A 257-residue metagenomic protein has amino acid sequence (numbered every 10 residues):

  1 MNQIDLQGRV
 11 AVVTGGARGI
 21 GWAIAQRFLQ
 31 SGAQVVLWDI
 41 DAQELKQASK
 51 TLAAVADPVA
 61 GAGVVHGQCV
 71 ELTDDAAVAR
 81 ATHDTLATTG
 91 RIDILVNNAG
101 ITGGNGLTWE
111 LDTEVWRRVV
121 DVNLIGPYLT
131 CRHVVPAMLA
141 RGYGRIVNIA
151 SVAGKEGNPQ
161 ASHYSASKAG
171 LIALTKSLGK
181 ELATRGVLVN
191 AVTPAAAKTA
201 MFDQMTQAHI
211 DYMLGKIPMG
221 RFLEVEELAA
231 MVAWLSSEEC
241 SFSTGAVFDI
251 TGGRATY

Functional and structural regions predicted by a protein language model:
M1-Q3, T102-N105, E156, A233 (+1 more regions): Short C-terminal tail/terminal secondary-structure segment of NAD(P)H-dependent dehydrogenase/reductase domains
A42-Q43, C69-A81, T113, E226: The beta1-alpha1 cofactor-binding region of Rossmann-like NAD(H)/NADP(H)-dependent oxidoreductases
G106-T108, D112-R117, F202, M213: Substrate-binding pocket helix/loop in short-chain dehydrogenase/reductase
C131, S167, T175: Active-site helix of classical SDR
P136, K180-T184: Alpha-helical segment proximal to the catalytic Tyr-Lys
S151: Residue(s) in the substrate-gating loop at a strand-loop-helix junction that position the organic substrate next
A183, L188, S243-G245: Short, small/polar-rich loop/turn modules that mediate ligand/substrate recognition or access, typified
